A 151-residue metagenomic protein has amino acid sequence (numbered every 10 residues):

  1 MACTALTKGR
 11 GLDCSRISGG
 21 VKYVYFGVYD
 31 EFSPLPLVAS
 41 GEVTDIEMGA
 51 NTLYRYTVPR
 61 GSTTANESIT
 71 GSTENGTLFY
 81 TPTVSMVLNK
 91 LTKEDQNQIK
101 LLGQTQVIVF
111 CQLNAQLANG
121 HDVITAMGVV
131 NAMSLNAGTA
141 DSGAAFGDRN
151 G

Functional and structural regions predicted by a protein language model:
K8, K22, R55, K90-K93 (+1 more regions): Context-gated lysine
L12-S85, N136-G147: Solvent-exposed edge beta-strands and adjacent loop segments that serve as assembly or binding interfaces
V58-R60, A115-G151: Short beta-strand and beta-hairpin "edge-sheet" elements
T64-V130: Structured, beta-strand-rich domain cores that present glycine/charged loop surfaces used to bind extended ligands
